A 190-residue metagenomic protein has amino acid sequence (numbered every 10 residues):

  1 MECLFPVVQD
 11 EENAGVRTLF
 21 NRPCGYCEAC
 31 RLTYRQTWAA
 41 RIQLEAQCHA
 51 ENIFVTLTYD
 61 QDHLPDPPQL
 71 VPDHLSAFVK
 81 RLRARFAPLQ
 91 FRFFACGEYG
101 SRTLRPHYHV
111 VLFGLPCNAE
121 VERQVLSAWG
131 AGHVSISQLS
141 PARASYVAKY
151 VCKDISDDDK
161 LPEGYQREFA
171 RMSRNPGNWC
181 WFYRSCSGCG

Functional and structural regions predicted by a protein language model:
M1-Q43: DNA replication initiation on ssDNA origins
C3, C24, C30, C48 (+5 more regions): Generic recognition of cysteine residues
P23-Y26, E51-I53, R143: A generic secondary-structure signal marking the coil-to-beta-strand transition
C24, T37, L75, N118-E122 (+1 more regions): Alpha-helix initiation and N-capping motif
E28, T56, F94-C96, S135-S137 (+1 more regions): Residues in well-ordered beta-strands of folded domains
T33-T103: Signature for HUH/AEP ssDNA processing cores
V55, Y108-H109: A generic structural signal for nonpolar/compact residues at packed positions
S101-P106, L112-G190: Conserved His + Asp/Glu catalytic blocks
